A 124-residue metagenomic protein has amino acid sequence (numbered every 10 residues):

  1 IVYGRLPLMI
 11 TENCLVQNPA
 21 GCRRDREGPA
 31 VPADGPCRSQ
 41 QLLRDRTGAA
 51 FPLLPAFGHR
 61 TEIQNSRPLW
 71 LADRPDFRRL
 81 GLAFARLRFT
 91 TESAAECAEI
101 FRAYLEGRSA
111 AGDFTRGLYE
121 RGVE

Functional and structural regions predicted by a protein language model:
I1-E124: Active-site pocket-lining/capping segments in soluble small-molecule metabolic enzymes
